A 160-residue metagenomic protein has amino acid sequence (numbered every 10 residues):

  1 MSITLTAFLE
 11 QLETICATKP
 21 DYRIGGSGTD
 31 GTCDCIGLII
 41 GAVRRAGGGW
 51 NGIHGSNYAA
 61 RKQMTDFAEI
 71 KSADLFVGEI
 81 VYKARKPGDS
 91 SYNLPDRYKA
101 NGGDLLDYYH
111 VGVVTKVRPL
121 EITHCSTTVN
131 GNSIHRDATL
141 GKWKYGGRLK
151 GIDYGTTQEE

Functional and structural regions predicted by a protein language model:
M1-N51, A84-Y109, T123-C125, V129 (+2 more regions): N-terminal capping segments
R44-K62, V114-K116: Short, basic/aromatic beta-hairpin or loop at an interaction surface
K62-K71: Short alpha-helix capping/helix-loop boundary micro-motifs
A73-D74, L105: Generic structural signal for beta-strand residues in well-ordered domains
F76-E79: Structural motif
S133-T139: A short macromolecule-binding patch
